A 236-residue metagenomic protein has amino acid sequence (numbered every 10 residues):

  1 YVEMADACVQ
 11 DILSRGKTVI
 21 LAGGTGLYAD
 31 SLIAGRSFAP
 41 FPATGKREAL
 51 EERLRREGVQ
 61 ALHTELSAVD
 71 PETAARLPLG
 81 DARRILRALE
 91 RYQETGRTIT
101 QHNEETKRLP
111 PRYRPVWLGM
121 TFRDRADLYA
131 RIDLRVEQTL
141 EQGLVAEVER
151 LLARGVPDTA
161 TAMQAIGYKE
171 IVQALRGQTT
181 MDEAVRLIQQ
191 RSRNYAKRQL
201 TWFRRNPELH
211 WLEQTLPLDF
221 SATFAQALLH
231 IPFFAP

Functional and structural regions predicted by a protein language model:
Y1-P236: Phosphate/pyrophosphate-binding catalytic cores of soluble transferases and nucleic-acid-acting enzymes
